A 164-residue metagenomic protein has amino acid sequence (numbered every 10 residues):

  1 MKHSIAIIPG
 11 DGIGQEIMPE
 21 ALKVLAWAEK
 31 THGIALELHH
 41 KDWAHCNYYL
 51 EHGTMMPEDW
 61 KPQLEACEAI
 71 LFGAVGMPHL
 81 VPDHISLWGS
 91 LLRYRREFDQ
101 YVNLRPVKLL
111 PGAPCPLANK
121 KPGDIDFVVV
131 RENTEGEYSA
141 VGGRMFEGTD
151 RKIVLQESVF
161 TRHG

Functional and structural regions predicted by a protein language model:
M1-G12, K30, E37, A44-G164: Anion-binding alpha/beta catalytic cores of soluble intermediary-metabolism enzymes, centered on
D11-G14, L25: Short hydrophobic motif
Q15-E20: Glycine- and acidic-residue-enriched helix-capping/strand-helix junction motifs
L22-H32: Short catalytic helix/loop segments, enriched in acidic residues and glycine and frequently bearing histidine
